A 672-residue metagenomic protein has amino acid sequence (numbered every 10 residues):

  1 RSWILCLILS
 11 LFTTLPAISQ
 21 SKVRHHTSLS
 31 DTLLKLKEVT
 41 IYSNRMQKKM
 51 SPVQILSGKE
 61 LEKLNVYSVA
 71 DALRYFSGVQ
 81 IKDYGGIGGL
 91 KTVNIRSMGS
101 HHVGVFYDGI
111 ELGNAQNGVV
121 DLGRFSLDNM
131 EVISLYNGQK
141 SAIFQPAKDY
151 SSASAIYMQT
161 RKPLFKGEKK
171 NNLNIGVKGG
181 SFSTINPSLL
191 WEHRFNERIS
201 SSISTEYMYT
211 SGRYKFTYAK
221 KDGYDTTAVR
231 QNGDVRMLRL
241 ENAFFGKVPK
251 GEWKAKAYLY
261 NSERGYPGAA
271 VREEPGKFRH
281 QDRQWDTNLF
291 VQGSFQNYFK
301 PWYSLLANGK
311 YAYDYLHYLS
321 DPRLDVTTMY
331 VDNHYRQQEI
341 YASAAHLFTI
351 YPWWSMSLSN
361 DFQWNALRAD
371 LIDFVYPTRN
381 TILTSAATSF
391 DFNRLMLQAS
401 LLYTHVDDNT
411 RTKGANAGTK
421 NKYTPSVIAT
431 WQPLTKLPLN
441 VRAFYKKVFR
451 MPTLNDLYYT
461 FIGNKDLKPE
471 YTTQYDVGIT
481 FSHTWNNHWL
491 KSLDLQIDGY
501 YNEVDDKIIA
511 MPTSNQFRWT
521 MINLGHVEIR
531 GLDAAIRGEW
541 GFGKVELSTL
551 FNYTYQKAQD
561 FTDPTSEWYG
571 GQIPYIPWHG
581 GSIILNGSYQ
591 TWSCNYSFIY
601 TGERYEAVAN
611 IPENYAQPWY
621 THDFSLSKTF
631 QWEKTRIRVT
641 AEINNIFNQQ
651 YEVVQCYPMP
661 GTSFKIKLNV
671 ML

Functional and structural regions predicted by a protein language model:
K22-R24, G212-F216, T227-R239, F245-L305 (+2 more regions): Flexible loop and strand-edge segments within Gram-negative outer membrane beta-barrel domains
L33-L64: N-terminal periplasmic "start-of-domain" segments of outer-membrane beta-barrel proteins
A70, R74-E111: Extracytoplasmic beta-strand/coil segments of soluble accessory domains associated with Gram-negative outer-membrane
L127-N174: A beta-strand signature from Gram-negative outer-membrane beta-barrel systems, especially the internal plug domain
W302-S320, L434, V441-F444, E470-R530 (+1 more regions): Membrane-embedded beta-barrel scaffold of Gram-negative outer-membrane proteins
Y351-D361, N365-N502: Structural signature of Gram-negative outer-membrane beta-barrels, strongest in the C-terminal barrel of TonB-dependent
M356-S357, R394, S492-E503, I522-Y605 (+1 more regions): Gram-negative outer-membrane beta-barrel transporters
D506, Y600-A607, Y615-A616, D623-L672: C-terminal beta-signal and adjacent terminal beta-strands/loops of Gram-negative outer-membrane beta-barrel proteins
